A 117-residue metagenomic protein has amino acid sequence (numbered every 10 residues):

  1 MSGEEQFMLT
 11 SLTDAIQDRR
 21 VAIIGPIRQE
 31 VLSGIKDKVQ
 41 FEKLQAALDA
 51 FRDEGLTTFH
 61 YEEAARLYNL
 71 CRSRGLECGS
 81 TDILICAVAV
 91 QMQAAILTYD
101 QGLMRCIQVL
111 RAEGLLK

Functional and structural regions predicted by a protein language model:
M1-I23, S33-A46, K117: Short, well-structured N-terminal submotif of metal-dependent ribonuclease cores
S11-T13, C86, V90-K117: Acidic, PIN/NYN-like endoribonuclease modules and their adjacent C-terminal/linker elements
R20-I23, D49-G55, A95: Short loop->beta-strand "edge-of-pocket" segments that line small-molecule binding or catalytic clefts across diverse
I24, E77-G79, D100, L116-K117: Histidine- and aromatic-rich ligand-binding microenvironments
A50-S73: Acidic catalytic patch
G55-T58, S80, T98: Short beta-strand scaffold positions
